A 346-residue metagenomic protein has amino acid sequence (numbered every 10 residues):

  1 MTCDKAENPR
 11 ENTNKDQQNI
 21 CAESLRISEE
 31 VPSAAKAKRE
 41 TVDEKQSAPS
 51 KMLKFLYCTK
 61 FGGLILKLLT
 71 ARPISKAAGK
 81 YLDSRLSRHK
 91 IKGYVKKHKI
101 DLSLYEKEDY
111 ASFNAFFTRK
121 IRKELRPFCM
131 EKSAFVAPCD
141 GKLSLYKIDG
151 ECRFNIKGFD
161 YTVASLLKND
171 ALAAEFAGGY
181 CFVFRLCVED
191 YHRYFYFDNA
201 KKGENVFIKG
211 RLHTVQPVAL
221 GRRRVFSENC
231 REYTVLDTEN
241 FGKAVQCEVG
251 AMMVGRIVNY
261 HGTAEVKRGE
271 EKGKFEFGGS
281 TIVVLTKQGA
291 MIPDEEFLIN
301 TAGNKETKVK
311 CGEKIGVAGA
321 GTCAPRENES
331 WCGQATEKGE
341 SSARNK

Functional and structural regions predicted by a protein language model:
T2-E7, N19-K346: Contiguous, well-folded functional domains in the mature portion of proteins
